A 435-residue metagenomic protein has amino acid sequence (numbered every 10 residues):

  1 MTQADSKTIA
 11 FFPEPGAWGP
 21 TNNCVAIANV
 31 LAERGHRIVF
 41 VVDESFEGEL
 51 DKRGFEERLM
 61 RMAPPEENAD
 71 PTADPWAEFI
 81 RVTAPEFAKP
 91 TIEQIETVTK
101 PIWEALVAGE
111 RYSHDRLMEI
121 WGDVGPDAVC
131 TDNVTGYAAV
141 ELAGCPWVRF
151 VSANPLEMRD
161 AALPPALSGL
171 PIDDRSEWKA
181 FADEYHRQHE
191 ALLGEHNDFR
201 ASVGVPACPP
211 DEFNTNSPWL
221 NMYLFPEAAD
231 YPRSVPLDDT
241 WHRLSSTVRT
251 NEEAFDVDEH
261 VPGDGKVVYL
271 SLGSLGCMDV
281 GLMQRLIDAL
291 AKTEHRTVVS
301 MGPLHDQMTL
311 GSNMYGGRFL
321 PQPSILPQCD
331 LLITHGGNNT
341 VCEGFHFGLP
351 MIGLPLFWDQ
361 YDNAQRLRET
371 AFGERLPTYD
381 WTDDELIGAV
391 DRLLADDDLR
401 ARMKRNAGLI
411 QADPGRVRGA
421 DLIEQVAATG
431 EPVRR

Functional and structural regions predicted by a protein language model:
T2, D384-R435: C-terminal amphipathic helix plus adjacent low-complexity, charged tail appended to glycosyltransferase catalytic
F12, A28, D127-D132, R318-R366: A donor-sugar binding/catalytic signature common to diverse glycosyltransferases and related nucleotide-sugar
P13-V25, G276-C277: A short, glycine/small-residue-rich beta-strand->loop->alpha-helix junction that serves as a flexible
D43, D183-V267, S274-L275, L304: A nucleotide-sugar donor-handling region in carbohydrate enzymes
R61-V124: Phosphate/nucleotide-donor binding subsite
W103-K179, A228: Conserved nucleotide-sugar donor-interacting segment of glycosyltransferase catalytic cores, predominantly GT-B
E294, V299-L320: Nucleotide-activated donor-binding/catalytic signature segment of Leloir-type glycosyltransferases, i.e., the conserved
W358-A389, A401: Change "using UDP/GDP/dTDP sugars" to "using nucleotide sugars
